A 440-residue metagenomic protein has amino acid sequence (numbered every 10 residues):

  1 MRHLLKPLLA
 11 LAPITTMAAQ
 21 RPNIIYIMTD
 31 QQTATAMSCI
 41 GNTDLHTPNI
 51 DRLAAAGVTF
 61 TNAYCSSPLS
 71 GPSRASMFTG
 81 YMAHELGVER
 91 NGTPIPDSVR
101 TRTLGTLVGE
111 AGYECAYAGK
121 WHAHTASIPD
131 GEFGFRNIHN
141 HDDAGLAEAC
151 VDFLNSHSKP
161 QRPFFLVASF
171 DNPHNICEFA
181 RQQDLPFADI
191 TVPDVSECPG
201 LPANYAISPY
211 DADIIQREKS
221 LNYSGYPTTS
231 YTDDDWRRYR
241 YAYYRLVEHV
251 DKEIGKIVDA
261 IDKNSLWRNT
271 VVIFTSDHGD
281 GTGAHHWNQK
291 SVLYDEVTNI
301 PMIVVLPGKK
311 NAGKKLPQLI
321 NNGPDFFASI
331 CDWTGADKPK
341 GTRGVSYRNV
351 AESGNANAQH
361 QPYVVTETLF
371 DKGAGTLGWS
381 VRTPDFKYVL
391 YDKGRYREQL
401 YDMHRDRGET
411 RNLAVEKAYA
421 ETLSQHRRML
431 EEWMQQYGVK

Functional and structural regions predicted by a protein language model:
A19-P22, T29, T33-A34, T59 (+5 more regions): Long, internal low-complexity/basic segments
A19-V58, S67, F179, G408-Y419: Active-site-proximal N-terminal segment of extracellular/periplasmic enzymes that hydrolyze or transfer
I24-Q32, V108, K120, F165-A168 (+5 more regions): A short aromatic-rich beta-strand->coil structural motif
A34-T35, I40, S156-R162, F170-N269 (+4 more regions): Active-site-proximal cap/lid insertion segments
C39-G41, G57-Y81, P94-I95, Y117-S127 (+4 more regions): Short, solvent-exposed turn/loop segments enriched in Gly/Ser/Thr/Pro and often Arg
G41-R74, G80-E85, E110-C115, D194-V195 (+1 more regions): Short, structured active-site-proximal loop/turn typified by the sulfatase FGly-forming signature C/S-X-P-X-R
S76-L166, F170-I190, H360, K393: Catalytic-site neighborhoods of secreted/periplasmic enzymes that process anionic sulfate/phosphate groups
L146, H157, P163, H278-A284 (+5 more regions): C-terminal cap/loop subdomain of S1 sulfatases and analogous C-terminal strand-loop tails that border
